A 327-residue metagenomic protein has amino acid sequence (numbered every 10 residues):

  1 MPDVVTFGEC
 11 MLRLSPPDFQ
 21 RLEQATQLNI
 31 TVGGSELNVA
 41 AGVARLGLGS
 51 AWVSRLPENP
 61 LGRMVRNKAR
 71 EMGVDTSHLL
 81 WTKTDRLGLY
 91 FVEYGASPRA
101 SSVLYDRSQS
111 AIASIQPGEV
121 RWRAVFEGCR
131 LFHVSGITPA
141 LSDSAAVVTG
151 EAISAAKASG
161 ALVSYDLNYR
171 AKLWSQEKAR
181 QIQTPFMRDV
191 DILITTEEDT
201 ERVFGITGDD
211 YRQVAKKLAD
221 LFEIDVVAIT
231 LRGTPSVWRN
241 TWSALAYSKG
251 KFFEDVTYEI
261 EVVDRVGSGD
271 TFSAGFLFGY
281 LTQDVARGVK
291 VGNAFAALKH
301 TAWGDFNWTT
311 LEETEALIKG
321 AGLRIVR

Functional and structural regions predicted by a protein language model:
M1-R21: Positively charged, low-complexity intrinsically disordered leader regions
E23-G33, F253-G267: Short pre-catalytic strand/loop immediately N-terminal to key active-site residues, enriched for Gly-Thr
N38-G49, G279-T282: Alpha-helix C-terminal capping segments
G49-G136, E315-R327: Conserved N-terminal subdomain of the carbohydrate kinase-like
A111-A113, T138-V147, R170-R180, I206-R212: Active-site glycine- and acidic-residue-rich loops that bind and position anionic ligands or nucleotide-like cofactors
A155-L162, F222-D225: A short helix->loop->beta-strand "cap" motif at the edges of active sites that frequently abuts
L173-K249: Conserved phosphate/ATP/ADP-binding segment of small-molecule kinases
V256-A321, I325-R327: Conserved post-catalytic alpha-helical subdomain immediately downstream of the catalytic base and nucleotide-binding
